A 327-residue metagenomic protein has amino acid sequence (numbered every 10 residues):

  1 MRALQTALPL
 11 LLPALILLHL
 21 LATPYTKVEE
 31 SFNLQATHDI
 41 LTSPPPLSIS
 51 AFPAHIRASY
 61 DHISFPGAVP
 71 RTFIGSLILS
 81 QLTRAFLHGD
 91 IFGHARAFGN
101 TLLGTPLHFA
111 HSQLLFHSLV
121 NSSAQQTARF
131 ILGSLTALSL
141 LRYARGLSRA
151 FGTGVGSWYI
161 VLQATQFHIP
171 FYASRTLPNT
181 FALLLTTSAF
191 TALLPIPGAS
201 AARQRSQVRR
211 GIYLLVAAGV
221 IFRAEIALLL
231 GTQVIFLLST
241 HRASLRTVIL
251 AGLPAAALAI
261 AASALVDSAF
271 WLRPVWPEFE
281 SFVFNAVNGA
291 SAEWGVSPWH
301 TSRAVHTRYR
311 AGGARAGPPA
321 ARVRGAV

Functional and structural regions predicted by a protein language model:
M1-H19, A251-A256: Start-transfer (signal-anchor) and selected internal transmembrane alpha helices of multi-pass inner/ER membrane
T23-H38, P44-Q81, Q126, F270-E280 (+1 more regions): Extracytoplasmic catalytic/substrate-binding loops of multi-pass membrane glycan-assembly enzymes
T26-V28, H168-F181: Short acidic/glycine- and proline-prone juxtamembrane loop motifs at membrane-interface regions of multi-pass membrane
T101-L114, Q126-F151: Transmembrane-helix motifs of polytopic, lipid-linked glycan transferases
L141-R145, L162-T165, I169, F181-A201 (+1 more regions): Specific aromatic-rich, kink-prone transmembrane helix
Y159-F167, V216, V220: Short helix- or helix-capping micro-motifs that position conserved polar/aromatic residues at function-defining sites
F190-V220, E225-I260, R322-V323: Perimembrane helix-loop-helix junctions
V305-V327: Hydrophobic, aromatic-rich transmembrane alpha-helices and their immediate juxtamembrane boundary segments
